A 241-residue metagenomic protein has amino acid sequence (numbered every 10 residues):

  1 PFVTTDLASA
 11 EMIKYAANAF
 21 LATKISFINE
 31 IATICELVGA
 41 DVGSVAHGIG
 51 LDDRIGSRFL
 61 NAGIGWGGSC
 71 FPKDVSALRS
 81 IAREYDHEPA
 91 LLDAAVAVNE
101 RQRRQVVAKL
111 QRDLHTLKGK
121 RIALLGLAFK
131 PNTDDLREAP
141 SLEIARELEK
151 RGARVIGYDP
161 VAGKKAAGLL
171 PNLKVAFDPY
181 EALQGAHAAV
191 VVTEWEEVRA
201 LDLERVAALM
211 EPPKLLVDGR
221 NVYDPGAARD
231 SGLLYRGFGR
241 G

Functional and structural regions predicted by a protein language model:
P1-G241: Structural/interface elements that position substrates and couple domains in central-metabolism enzymes
